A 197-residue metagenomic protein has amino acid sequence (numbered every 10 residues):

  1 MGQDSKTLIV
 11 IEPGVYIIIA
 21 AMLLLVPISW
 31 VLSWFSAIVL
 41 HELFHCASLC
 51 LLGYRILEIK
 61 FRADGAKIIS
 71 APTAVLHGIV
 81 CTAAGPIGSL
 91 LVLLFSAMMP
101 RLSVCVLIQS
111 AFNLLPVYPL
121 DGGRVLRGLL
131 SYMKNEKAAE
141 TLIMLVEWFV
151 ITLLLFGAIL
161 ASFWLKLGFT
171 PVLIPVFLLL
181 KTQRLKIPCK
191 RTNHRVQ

Functional and structural regions predicted by a protein language model:
M1-Q197: Hydrophobic transmembrane alpha-helices and their immediate loop junctions in multi-pass integral membrane proteins
